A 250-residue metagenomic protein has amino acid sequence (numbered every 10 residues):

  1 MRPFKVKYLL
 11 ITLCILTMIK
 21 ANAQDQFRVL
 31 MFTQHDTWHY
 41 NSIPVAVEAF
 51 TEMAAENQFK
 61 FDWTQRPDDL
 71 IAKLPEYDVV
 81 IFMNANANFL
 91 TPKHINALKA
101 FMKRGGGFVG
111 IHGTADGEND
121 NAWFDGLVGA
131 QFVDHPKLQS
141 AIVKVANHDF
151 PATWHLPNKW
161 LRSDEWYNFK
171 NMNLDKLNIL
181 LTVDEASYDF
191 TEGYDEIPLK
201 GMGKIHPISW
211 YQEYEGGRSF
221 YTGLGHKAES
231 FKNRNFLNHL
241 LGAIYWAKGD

Functional and structural regions predicted by a protein language model:
M1-Q26: Bacterial Sec-dependent N-terminal signal peptides
Q24-F27, T33, E52-E56, Y194-H206 (+1 more regions): Extracellular ligand-binding/catalytic regions of CAZymes and related secreted enzymes and adhesion modules
Q26-G117: Helical hinge/lid and interdomain linker segments adjacent to catalytic or ligand-binding clefts that mediate domain
H35, N88-N158: A glycine-rich, often tryptophan-bearing local segment used as a flexible ligand/cofactor-contacting loop or short
D36-S42, W63, S187-T191, E229-N233: Short, solvent-exposed loop/turn elements at domain surfaces
D36-T37, A115-D116, D184-S187, E215-G216 (+1 more regions): Short, solvent-exposed loop/turn segments at secondary-structure junctions
V45, A49, E76, K93 (+6 more regions): Extracytoplasmic/secreted proteins, especially bacterial periplasmic and envelope-associated proteins
A130, L138-E215: Catalytic beta-strand/loop cores that center a nucleophilic Ser/Cys/Thr and support acyl-enzyme chemistry
